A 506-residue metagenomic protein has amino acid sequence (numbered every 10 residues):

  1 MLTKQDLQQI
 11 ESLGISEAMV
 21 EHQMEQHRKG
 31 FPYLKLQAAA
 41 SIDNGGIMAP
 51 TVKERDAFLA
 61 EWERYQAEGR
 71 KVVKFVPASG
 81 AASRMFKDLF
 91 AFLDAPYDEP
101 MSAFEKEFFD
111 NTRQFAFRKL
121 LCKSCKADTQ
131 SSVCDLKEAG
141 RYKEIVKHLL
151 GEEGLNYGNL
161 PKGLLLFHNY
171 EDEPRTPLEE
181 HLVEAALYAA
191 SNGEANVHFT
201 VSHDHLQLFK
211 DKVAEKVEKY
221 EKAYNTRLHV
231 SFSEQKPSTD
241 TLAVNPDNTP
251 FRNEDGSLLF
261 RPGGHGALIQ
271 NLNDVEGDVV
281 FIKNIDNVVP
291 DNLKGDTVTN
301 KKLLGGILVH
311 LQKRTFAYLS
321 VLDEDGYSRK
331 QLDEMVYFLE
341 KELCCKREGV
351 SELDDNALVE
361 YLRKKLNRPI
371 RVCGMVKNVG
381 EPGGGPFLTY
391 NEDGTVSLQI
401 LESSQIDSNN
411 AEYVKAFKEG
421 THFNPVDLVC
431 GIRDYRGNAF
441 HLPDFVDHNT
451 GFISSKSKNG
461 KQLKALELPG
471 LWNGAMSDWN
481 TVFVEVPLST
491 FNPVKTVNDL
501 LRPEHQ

Functional and structural regions predicted by a protein language model:
L2-I42, L353, V359-L366, R371-C373 (+4 more regions): Long, compositionally biased intrinsically disordered regions
Q8-I10, K29, Q37-V379, L388-I400 (+2 more regions): Domain-scale recognition of functional cores that engage charged ligands
S131-G140, E153, Y157, D286 (+3 more regions): Conserved catalytic alpha/beta cores of large enzymes that bind or transform nucleotide phosphates and polynucleotides
L182-A186, N410-Y413, L468: Short amphipathic beta-strand starts and helix->beta connectors
V280, N300, Y390-P425, D434 (+1 more regions): C-terminal, active-site-flanking charged/polar segments
